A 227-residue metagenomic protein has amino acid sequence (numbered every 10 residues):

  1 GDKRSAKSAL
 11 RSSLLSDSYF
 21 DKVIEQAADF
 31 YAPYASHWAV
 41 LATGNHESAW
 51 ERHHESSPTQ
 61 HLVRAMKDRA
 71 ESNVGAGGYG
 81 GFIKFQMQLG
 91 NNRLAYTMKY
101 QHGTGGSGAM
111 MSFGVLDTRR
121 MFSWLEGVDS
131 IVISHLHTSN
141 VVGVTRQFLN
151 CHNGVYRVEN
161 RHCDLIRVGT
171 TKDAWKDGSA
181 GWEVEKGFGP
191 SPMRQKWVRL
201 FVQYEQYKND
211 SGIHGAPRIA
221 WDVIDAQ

Functional and structural regions predicted by a protein language model:
G1-G77, V158: Core catalytic region of metal-dependent phosphoesterases/phosphodiesterases, especially metallo-beta-lactamase-like
G1-R4, T43, T59-L62, I83 (+3 more regions): Generic low-polarity alpha-helical segments
I24-W38, N73-G90, M111-S123, K176: Hydrophobic transmembrane alpha-helix bundles
A27-Y31, A35-G44, G80-N91, V128-H135 (+1 more regions): Short secondary-structure transition/capping segments
E51-F113: An acidic, phosphate/nucleotide-engaging active-site surface
D68-V74, Q88-L94, H152, Q203-A216: Intrinsically disordered, low-complexity coil segments
N92-L200: Conserved beta-sheet core of the metallophosphoesterase superfamily
W182-Q227: A short C-terminal boundary segment appended to hydrolase-like catalytic domains
